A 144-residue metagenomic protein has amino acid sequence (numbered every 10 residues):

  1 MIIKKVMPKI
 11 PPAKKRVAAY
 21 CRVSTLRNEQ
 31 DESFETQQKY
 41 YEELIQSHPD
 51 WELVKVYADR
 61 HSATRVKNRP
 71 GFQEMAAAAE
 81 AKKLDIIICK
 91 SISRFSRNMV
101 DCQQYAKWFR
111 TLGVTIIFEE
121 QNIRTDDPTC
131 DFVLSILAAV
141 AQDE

Functional and structural regions predicted by a protein language model:
M1-E144: Short, structured surface patches at the beginning of a domain
